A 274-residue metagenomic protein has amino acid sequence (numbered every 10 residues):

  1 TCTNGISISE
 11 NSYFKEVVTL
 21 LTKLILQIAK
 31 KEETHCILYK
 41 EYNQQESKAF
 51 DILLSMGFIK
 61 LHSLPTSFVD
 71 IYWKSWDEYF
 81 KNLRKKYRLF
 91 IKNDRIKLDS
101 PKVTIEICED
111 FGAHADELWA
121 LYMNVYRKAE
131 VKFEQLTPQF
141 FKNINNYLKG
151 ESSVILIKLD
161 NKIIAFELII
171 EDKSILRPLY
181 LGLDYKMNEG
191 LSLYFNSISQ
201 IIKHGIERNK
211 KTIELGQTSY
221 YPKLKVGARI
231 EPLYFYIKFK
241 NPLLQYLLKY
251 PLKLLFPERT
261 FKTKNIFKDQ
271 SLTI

Functional and structural regions predicted by a protein language model:
T1-G5, E32, F133-E134, F261-N265: Amide-forming acyltransferase catalytic core, primarily the GNAT-like/NAT-type and related acyltransferase folds
T1-K60, I175-K238: Acyl-donor binding region in acyl/amide transferases
T3, I52-N82, L159, R208-I274: Active-site/acyl-donor-binding loops of N-acyltransferases
K23-K30, H35-E189, Q270-I274: A conserved beta-strand-loop-helix scaffold within acyl/acetyltransferase catalytic domains
